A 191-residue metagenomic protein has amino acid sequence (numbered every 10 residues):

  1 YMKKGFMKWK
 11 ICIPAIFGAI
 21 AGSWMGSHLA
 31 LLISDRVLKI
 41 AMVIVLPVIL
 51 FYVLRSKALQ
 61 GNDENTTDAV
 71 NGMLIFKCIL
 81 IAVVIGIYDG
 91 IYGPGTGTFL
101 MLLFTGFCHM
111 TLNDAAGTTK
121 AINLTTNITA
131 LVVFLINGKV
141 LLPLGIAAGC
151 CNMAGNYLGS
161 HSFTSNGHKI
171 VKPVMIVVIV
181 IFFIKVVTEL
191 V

Functional and structural regions predicted by a protein language model:
Y1-A41, N127-V178: Selective hydrophobic functional segments
Y1-K4, S27, V43-A69, I181-V191: Transmembrane helix exit motif
F6-A15, T66-G72, T111-T119, P143-L144: Short, amphipathic, aromatic/basic-enriched membrane-interface segments that mark the entry/exit of transmembrane
C12, I16-S23, V43-L46, L50 (+7 more regions): Small-residue faces within membrane-embedded alpha-helices
M25, V84-I91, A130-G138, G145 (+1 more regions): Hydrophobic alpha-helical transmembrane segments in multi-pass integral membrane proteins
P47-L54, L103-C108, N152-Y157: Alpha-helical transmembrane segments and their membrane-interface exit regions
D63-A116: Selected transmembrane alpha-helices and immediately adjacent juxtamembrane segments of polytopic inner-membrane
